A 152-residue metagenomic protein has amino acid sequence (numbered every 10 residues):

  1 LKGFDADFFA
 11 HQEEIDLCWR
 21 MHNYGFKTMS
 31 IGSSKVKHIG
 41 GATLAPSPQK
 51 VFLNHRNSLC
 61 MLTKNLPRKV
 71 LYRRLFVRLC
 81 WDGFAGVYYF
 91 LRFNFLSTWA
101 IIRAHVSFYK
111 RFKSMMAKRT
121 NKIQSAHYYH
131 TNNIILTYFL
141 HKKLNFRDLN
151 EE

Functional and structural regions predicted by a protein language model:
L1-K35: A short, conserved alpha-helix in the catalytic core of glycosyltransferases
E13-I15, W81, E151: Intrinsic disorder/low-complexity signal
I15, M21, I31, I39 (+5 more regions): Weak global preference for isoleucine
N23-A117: Active-site-adjacent helix/loop segment of glycosyltransferases that harbors family-specific signature motifs
R103-E152: Membrane-interface aromatic/basic loop that binds lipid-linked glycans or pyrophosphate carriers, typified by
